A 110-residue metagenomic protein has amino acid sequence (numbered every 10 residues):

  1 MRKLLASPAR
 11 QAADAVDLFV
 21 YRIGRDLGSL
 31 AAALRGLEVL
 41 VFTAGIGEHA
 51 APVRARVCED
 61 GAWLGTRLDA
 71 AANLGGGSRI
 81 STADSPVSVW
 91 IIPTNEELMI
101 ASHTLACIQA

Functional and structural regions predicted by a protein language model:
M1-A33: Adenine-nucleotide phosphate-binding core of ATP-dependent small-molecule kinases
P8-Q11, A15, F19, G45 (+2 more regions): Catalytic cores of large soluble enzymes that bind and process phosphate-bearing ligands
L30-L37, L68-N73: Flexible, glycine/charged-enriched surface loops at secondary-structure junctions
E38-G61: Glycine-rich phosphate-binding loops at beta-strand->alpha-helix junctions
H49-P52, S78, M99-A101: Short active-site-adjacent structural elements
A55-E96: Conserved phosphate-binding/catalytic loops in two-lobed NTP-binding clefts
T94, I100-A110: A charged, well-structured terminal subsegment
